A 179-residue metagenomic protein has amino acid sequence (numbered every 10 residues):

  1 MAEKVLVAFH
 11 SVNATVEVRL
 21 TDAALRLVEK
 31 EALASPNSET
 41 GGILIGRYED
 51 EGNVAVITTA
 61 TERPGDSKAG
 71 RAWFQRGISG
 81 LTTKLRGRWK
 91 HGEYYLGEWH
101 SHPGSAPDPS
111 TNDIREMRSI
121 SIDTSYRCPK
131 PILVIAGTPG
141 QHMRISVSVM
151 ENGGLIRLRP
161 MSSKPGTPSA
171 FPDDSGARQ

Functional and structural regions predicted by a protein language model:
M1-Y95, P103-Q179: Conserved beta-strand-loop surface patch within small alpha/beta domains used for substrate/adaptor or ligand engagement
